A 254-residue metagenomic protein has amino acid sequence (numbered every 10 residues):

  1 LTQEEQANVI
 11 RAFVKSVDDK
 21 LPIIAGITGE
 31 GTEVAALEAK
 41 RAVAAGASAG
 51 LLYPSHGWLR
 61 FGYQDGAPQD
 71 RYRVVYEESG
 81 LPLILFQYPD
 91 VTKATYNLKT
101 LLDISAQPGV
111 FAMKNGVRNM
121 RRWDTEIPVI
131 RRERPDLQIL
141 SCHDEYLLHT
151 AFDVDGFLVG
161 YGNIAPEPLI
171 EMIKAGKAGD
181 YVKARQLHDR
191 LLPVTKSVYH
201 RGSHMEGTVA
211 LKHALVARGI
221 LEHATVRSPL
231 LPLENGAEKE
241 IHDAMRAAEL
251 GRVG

Functional and structural regions predicted by a protein language model:
L1-T95, L231, G251: Active-site beta->alpha loop and helix N-cap motifs at the rims of alpha/beta catalytic domains
Q6, I10, A35, Y72 (+3 more regions): A general structural signal for well-ordered alpha-helical segments in protein cores
E38, T100, E145-Y146, L211 (+1 more regions): Residues within well-ordered alpha-helices
V74-E78, P89-T195, Y199, S203: Catalytic alpha/beta core domains of metabolic enzymes, predominantly
D153, P168-G254: C-terminal alpha-helical cap/extension of soluble enzyme domains
